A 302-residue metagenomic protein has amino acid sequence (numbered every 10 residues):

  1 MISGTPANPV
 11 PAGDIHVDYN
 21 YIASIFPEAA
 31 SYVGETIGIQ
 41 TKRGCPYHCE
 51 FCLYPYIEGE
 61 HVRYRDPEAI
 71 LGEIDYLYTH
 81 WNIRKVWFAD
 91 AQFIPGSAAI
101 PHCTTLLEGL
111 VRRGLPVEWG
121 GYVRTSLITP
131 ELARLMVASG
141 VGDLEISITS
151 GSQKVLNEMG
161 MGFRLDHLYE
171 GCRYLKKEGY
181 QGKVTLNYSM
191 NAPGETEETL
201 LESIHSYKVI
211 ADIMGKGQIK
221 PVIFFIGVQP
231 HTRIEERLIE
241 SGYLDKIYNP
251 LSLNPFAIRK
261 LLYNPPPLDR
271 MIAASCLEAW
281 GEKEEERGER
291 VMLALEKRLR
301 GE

Functional and structural regions predicted by a protein language model:
M1, P67-I70, A99, C103 (+4 more regions): A structural signal for well-ordered alpha-helical scaffolds and beta->alpha junctions
M1-A12, G227, H231: Glycine-rich beta-alpha loop elements in corrinoid/cobalamin-binding modules across cobalamin-dependent enzymes
S3, W87-F88, K220-V222: A structural signal for short, well-ordered beta-strand segments and their strand-loop junctions that often border
A7, I83, P116, G142 (+4 more regions): A general structural signal for well-ordered secondary-structure junctions
I15-K183, M190-A192: Radical SAM [4Fe-4S] cluster-binding motif and immediate context
S31-G34, E198-E302: C-terminal accessory regions of radical SAM enzymes
N187-Y188, V222: A short glycine-rich, hydrophobically flanked beta-strand micro-motif that places a catalytic Asp/Glu for divalent metal
